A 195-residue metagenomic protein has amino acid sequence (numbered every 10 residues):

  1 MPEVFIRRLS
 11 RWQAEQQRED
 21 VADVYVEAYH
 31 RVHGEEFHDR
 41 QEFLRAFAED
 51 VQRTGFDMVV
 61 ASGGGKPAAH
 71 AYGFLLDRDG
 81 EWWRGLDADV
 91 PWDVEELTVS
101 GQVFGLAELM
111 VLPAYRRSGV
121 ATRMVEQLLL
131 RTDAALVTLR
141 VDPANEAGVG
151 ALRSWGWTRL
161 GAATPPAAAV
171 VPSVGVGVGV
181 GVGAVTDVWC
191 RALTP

Functional and structural regions predicted by a protein language model:
M1-E19, D23, E27: Conserved N-terminal entry element of GNAT/NAT acetyltransferase domains
P2, K66-H70, F104, A184: Glycine-rich phosphate/pyrophosphate-binding loop shared by adenosine-nucleotide-utilizing enzymes
A22-H38: Helix-loop element at the rim of GNAT/NAT acetyltransferase active sites that forms part of the acceptor-substrate
E35-G64, A68, Y72-L75, E95: Active-site rim helix/loop that mediates acceptor-substrate recognition in acyltransferases
A71-E108, A167-V171: Conserved acyl-donor/pantetheine-binding loop and adjacent beta-alpha core of acyl/acetyltransferases and related
F104, L130-P143: Conserved GNAT acetyl-CoA-binding A-motif
L106-P113, R117-L130, G150-S154: Conserved acetyl-CoA-binding loop-helix of GNAT-fold acetyltransferases
T122-R123, L136, P143-V171, G179-G181: Conserved active-site alpha-helix within GNAT-family acetyltransferase domains
